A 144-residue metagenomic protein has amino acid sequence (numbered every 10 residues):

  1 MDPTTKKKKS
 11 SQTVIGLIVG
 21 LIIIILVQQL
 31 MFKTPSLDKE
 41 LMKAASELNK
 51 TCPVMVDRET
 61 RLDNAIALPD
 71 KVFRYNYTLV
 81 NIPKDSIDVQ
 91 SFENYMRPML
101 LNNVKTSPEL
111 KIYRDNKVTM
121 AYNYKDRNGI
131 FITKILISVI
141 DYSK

Functional and structural regions predicted by a protein language model:
M1-K9: N-terminal Lys/Arg-rich, disordered targeting/topogenic segments
Q12-M31: Hydrophobic membrane-insertion alpha-helices, especially the h-region of bacterial N-terminal signal peptides
M31-S46: Ser/Thr/Pro/Gly-rich low-complexity linker/stalk segments immediately outside membranes or between
C52-T60, K111-I112: Short secondary-structure junctions
V56-N81: Short edge beta-strands and adjacent turn/loop segments
Y77-N81, Y124-N128, I137-V139: A mature extracytoplasmic/lumenal domain signature
D85-K111: Short, non-transmembrane amphipathic alpha-helical segments
L101-T133: A short amphipathic beta-strand at an alpha->beta junction
